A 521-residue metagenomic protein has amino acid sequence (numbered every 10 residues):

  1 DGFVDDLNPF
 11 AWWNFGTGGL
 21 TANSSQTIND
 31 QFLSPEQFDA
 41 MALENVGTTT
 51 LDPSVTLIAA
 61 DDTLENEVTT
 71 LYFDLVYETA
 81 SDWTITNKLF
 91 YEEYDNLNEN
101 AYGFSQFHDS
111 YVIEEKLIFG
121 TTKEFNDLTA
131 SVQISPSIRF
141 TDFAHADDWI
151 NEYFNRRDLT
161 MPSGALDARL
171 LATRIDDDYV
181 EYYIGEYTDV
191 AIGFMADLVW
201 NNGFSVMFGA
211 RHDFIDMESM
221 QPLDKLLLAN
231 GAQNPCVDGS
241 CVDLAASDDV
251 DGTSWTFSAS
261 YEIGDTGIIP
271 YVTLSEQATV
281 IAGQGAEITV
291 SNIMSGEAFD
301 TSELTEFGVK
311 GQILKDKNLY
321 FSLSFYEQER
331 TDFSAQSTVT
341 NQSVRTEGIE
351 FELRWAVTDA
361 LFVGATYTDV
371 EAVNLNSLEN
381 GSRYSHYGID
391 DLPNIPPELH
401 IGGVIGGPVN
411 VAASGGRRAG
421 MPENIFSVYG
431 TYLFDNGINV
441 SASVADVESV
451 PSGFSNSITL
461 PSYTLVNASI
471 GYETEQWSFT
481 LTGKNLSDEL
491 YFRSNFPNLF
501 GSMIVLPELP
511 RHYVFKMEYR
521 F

Functional and structural regions predicted by a protein language model:
D1-T70, N151-E181, G185, D189: Acidic/polar loop-and-plug regions of large Gram-negative outer-membrane beta-barrel proteins
L7-A11, N98-F104, H145-N151, E218-K225 (+7 more regions): Outer-membrane beta-barrel translocator domains and adjoining extracellular loop/strand segments of Gram-negative
T50-H145, D176-R211, A245-I263, G267-T273 (+4 more regions): Outer-membrane beta-barrel transmembrane strands
L57-D61, D74, E99-F107, G120 (+9 more regions): Extracellular loop and loop/strand-boundary signature of outer-membrane beta-barrel proteins
A80-D82, F125-S131, N201-G203, I263-G267 (+8 more regions): Strand-connecting loop/turn motifs
T129-T141, A146, Y183-Q328, T346 (+4 more regions): Structural signature of Gram-negative outer-membrane beta-barrels, strongest in the C-terminal barrel of TonB-dependent
N202, K315-E329, T340-S455, S487-L490 (+1 more regions): Gram-negative outer-membrane beta-barrel transporters
V363, D446-G453, Y472-F521: C-terminal beta-signal and adjacent terminal beta-strands/loops of Gram-negative outer-membrane beta-barrel proteins
